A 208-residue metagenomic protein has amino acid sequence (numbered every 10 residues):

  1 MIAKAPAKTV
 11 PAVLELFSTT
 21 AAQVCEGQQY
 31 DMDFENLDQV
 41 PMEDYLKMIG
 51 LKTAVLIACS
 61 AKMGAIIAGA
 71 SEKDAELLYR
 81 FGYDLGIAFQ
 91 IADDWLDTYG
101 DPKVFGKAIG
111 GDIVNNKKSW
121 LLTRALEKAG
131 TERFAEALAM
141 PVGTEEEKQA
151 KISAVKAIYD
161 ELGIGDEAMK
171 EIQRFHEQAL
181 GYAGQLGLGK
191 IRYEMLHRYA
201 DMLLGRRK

Functional and structural regions predicted by a protein language model:
M1-K208: All-alpha prenyltransferase/terpene-synthase fold signal
